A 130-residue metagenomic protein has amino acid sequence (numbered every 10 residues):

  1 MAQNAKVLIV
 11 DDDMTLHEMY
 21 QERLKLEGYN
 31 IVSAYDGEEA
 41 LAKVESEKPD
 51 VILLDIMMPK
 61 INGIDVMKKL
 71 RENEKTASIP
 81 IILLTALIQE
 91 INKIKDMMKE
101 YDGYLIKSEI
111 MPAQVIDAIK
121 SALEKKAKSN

Functional and structural regions predicted by a protein language model:
M1-K6, A113-N130: Non-catalytic signal-transmission and effector/linker regions of two-component phosphorelay proteins
E18-L26: Charged docking surfaces used in two-component/phosphorelay signaling
S33-A42, G63: Helix N-cap/capping motif at the beta->alpha junctions
A42, I64-A77: Short amphipathic alpha-helix used as the core "switch/output" element in two-component signaling
E47-L53: Active-site beta3 strand of CheY-like receiver
D55, T85: Active-site residues of response regulator receiver
M58: Receiver (REC) domain active-site loop signature in two-component systems and cognate sites in sensor histidine kinases
D65, I88-S121: Alpha4 helix (beta4-alpha4-beta5 surface) of REC/receiver domains from two-component response regulators
